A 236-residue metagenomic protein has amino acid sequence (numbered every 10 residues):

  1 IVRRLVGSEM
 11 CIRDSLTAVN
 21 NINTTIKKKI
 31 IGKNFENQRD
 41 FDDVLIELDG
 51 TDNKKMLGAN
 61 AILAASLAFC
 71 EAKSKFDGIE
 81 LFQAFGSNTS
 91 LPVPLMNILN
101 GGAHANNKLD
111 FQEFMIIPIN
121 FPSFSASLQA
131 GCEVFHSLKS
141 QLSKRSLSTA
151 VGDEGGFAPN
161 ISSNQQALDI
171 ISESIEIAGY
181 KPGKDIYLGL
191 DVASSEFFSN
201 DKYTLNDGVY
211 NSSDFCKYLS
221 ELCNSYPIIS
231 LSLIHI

Functional and structural regions predicted by a protein language model:
I1-G7, C11-I12, I234-H235: Single conserved hydrophobic/aromatic residue that forms the stacking wall/gate of nucleotide- or nucleobase-binding
R3, K54-N60, N97-I98, V151-G152: Short glycine- and Lys/Arg-enriched binding-loop motifs that mark or flank ligand-binding interfaces
S8-E9, R13-K75, I79, L128 (+1 more regions): Metal- or metallocofactor-binding catalytic centers and their adjacent structured scaffolds across diverse enzyme
E47-T51, F85-T89, L99, N120-F121: Acidic, glycine-rich active-site loops and adjacent beta-strand->loop/helix elements that engage anionic groups
I79-V93: Glycine/threonine-rich beta-strand-loop-alpha-helix active-site module that forms ligand/phosphate-binding
L91-N97, Q112, I186: Generic beta-strand structural signal
A105-I234: Metal-dependent enolase-superfamily TIM-barrel catalytic cores that perform enediolate-based chemistry
